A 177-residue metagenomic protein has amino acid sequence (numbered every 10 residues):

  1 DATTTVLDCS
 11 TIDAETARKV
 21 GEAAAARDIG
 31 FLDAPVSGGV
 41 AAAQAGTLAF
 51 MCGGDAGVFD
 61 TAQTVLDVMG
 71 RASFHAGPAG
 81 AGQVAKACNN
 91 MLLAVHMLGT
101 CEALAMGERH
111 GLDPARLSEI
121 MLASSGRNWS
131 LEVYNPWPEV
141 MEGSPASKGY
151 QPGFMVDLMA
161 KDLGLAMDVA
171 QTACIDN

Functional and structural regions predicted by a protein language model:
D1-A2: Short, conserved loop/helix-junction motifs that constitute active-site signature segments in enzyme catalytic cores
T5, T11-N90: Rossmann-fold dinucleotide-binding core
A81-N177: Helical "substrate-binding/catalytic lid" subdomain of Rossmann-like NAD(P)-dependent dehydrogenases/reductases
